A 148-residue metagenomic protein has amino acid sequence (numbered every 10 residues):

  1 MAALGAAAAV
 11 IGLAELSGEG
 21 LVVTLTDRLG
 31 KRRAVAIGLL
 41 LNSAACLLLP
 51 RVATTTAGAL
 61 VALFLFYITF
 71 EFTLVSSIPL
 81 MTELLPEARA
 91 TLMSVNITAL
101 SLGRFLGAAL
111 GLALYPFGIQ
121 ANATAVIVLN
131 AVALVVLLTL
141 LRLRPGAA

Functional and structural regions predicted by a protein language model:
M1-L13, T91: Loop-to-transmembrane helix entry
G12-G20, R104-F105: Residue-level signature of mid-helix packing/kink "hotspots" within the transmembrane helices of 12-pass Major
S17-K31, Y115: Helix-to-loop junctions at the C-terminal end of transmembrane segments in multipass secondary transporters
R32-S77: C-terminal transmembrane helical hairpin of 12-TM major facilitator-type secondary transporters
S77-P79, G111: Interfacial helix-capping/hinge residues at the ends of transmembrane alpha-helices
L85-F117: A late C-terminal transmembrane helix in Major Facilitator Superfamily
A113-A131: A membrane-interface helix-boundary motif in multi-pass transporters
V126-A148: Multi-pass alpha-helical transporter architecture, strongest for 12-TM Major Facilitator/SLC carriers used
